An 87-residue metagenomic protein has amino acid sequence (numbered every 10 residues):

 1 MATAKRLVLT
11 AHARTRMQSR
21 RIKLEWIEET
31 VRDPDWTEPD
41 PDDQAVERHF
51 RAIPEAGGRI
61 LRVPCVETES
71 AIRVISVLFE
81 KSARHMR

Functional and structural regions predicted by a protein language model:
M1-R87: Ribonuclease/tRNase effector modules and their secretory precursors
